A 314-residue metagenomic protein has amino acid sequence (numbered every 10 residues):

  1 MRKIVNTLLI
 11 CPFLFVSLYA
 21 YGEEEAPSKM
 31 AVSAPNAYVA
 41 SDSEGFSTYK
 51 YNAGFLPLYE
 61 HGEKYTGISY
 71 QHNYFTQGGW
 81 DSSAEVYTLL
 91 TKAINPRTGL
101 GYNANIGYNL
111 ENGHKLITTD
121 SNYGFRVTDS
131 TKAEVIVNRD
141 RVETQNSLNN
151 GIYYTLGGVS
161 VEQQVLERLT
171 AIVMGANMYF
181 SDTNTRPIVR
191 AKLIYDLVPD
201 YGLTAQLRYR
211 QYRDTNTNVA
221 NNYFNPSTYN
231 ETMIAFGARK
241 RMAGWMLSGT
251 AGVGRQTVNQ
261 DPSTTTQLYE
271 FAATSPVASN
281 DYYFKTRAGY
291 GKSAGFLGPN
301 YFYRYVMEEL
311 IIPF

Functional and structural regions predicted by a protein language model:
R2-I10: Sec-dependent signal peptide recognition, specifically the positively charged N-region followed immediately by
L9-S17: Bacterial N-terminal signal peptides
Y21-F314: Transmembrane beta-barrel domains of bacterial outer-membrane proteins
